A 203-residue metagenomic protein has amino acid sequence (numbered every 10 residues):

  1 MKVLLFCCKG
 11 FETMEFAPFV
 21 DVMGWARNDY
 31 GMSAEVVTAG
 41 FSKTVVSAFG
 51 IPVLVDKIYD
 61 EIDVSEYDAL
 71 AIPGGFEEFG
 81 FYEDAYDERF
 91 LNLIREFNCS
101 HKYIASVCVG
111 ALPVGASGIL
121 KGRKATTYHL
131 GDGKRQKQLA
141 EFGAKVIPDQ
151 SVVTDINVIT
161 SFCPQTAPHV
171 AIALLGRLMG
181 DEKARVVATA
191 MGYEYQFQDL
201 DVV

Functional and structural regions predicted by a protein language model:
M1-Y103, L112-A116, A140-F142, V146-D149 (+1 more regions): Extended, subdomain-level signal for the structured scaffold at the beginning of enzyme domains
C99-I104, K121-A125: Short active-site oxyanion
C108: Aromatic-residue-lined binding/catalytic grooves and analogous aromatic/hydrophobic interfacial grooves in multimeric
L120-D149: A conserved active-site-flanking secondary-structure segment within enzyme catalytic domains
V153-V158: Beta-strand-turn-beta hairpins that frame and shape the catalytic cleft of phosphate-ester-processing enzymes
